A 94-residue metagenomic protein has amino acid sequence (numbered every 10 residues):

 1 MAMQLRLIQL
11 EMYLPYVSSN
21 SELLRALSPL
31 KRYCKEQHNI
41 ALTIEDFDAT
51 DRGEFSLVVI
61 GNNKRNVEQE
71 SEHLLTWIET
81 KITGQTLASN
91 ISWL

Functional and structural regions predicted by a protein language model:
M1-L7, D48-R52: Short, flexible turn/loop "capping" segments at secondary-structure junctions
Q4-Y16, N20: Short glycine-/aliphatic-rich beta-strand segments at the starts of folded cytosolic domains
I8-M12, F55-L57, S89: A structural signal for short, well-ordered beta-strand segments
V17-R25, E68-Q69: Ordered, soluble secondary-structure elements with a strong preference for glycine-centered loop motifs and nearby
S21-N39: Short amphipathic alpha-helix segments
H38-D46, Q85-S92: Short beta-strand elements
I44-G61: Short, charge-patterned binding micro-sites
I60-L94: C-terminal structural segments of small proteins and small subunits
